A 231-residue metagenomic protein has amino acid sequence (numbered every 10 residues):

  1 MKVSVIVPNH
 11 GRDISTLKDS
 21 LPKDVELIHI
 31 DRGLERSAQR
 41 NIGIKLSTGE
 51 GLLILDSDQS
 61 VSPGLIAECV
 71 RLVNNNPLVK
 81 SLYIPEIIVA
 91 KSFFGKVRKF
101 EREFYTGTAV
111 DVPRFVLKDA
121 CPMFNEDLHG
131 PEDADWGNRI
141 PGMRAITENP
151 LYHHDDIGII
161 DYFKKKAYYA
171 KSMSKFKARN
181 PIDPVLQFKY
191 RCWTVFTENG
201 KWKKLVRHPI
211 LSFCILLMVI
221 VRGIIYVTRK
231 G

Functional and structural regions predicted by a protein language model:
G11-D24: Short, well-formed alpha-helical segments that are part of the catalytic scaffolds of diverse glycosyltransferases
G33-S47: Glycine-rich, basic loop-to-helix element that forms the pyrophosphate-binding segment of sugar-nucleotide handling
T48-G49, V112-M123: Conserved nucleotide-sugar donor-binding and metal-coordinating catalytic region shared by glycosyltransferases
L52: Short aromatic/hydrophobic "clamp" motif used to bind/position activated sugar donors
P63-F94: Conserved donor NDP-sugar-binding/catalytic core segment of glycosyltransferases
V89, R98-V116, D127-H129: A recurrent flexible, glycine/aromatic-enriched loop bordering the glycosyltransferase active site that acts as
A120-C121, D127-D156: A short, conserved alpha-helix in the catalytic core of glycosyltransferases
I160, K164-G231: Non-catalytic, C-terminal membrane-associated alpha-helical segments of glycosyltransferases
